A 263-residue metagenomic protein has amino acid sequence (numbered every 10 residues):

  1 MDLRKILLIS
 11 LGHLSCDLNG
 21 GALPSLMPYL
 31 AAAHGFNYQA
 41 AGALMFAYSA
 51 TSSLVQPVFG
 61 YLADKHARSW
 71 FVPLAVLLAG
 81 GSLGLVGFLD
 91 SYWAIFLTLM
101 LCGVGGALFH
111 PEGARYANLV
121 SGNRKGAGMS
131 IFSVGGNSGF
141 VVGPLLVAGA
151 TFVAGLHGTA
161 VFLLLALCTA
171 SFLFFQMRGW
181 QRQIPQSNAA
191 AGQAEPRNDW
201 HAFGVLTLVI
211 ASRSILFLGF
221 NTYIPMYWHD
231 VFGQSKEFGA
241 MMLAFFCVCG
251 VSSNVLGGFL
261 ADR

Functional and structural regions predicted by a protein language model:
K5-P28, A32-Y38, F59, F220-P225: Extracytoplasmic
G21, S49-P57, F140-V141, C247-V251 (+1 more regions): Residue-level signature of mid-helix packing/kink "hotspots" within the transmembrane helices of 12-pass Major
L23-P24, H201-C247: Extracytoplasmic gate region of multi-pass secondary transporters
G35, A67, F88-W93, G122 (+1 more regions): Helix-breaking motifs and short loop linkers at transmembrane-helix boundaries and internal kinks in secondary membrane
L54-D90: Conserved MFS/SLC helix-loop-helix module at the cytosolic interface between two early adjacent transmembrane helices
T98-G135: Cytoplasmic helix-loop-helix junction between adjacent transmembrane helices in 12-TM secondary transporters
F132-G179: Helix-loop-helix hairpin linking two adjacent transmembrane segments in secondary transporters
